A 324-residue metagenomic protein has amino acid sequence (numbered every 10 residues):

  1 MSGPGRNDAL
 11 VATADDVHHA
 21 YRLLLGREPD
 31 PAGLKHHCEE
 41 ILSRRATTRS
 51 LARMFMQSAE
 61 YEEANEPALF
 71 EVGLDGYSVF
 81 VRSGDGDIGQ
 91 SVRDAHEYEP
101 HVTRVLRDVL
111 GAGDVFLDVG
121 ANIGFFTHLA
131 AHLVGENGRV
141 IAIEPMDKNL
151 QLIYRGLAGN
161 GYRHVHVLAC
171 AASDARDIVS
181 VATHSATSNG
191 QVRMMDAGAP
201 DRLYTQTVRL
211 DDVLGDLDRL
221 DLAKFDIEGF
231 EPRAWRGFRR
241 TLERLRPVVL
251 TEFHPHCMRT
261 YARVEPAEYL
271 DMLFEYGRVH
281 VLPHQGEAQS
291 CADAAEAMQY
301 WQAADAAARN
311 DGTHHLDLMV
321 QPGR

Functional and structural regions predicted by a protein language model:
S2, L10-A12, D16, C38-R49 (+1 more regions): Phosphate/nucleotide-binding beta-alpha loop and adjacent structural elements of enzyme active sites
G3-P4, A32-H36: Short amphipathic alpha-helical segments and their helix-coil junctions
G5, A20-G26, C38-E40: Short, recurring structural edge motifs at helix starts
V17-H18, L34: Residue-level signal for cytosolic alpha-helical hairpin/rod architecture
L25-G33: Extracytoplasmic Gram-positive cell-surface binding/anchoring modules and repeats
